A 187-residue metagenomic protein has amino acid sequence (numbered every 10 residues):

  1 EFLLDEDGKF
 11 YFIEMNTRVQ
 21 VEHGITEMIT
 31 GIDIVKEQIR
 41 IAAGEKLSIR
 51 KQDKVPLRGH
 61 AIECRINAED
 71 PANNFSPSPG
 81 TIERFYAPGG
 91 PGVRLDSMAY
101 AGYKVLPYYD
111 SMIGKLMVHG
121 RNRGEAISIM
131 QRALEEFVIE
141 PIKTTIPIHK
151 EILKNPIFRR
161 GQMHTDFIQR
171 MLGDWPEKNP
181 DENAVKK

Functional and structural regions predicted by a protein language model:
E1-K187: ATP-dependent carboxylate activation and anion-phosphoryl transfer catalytic cores that bind Mg-ATP to form
